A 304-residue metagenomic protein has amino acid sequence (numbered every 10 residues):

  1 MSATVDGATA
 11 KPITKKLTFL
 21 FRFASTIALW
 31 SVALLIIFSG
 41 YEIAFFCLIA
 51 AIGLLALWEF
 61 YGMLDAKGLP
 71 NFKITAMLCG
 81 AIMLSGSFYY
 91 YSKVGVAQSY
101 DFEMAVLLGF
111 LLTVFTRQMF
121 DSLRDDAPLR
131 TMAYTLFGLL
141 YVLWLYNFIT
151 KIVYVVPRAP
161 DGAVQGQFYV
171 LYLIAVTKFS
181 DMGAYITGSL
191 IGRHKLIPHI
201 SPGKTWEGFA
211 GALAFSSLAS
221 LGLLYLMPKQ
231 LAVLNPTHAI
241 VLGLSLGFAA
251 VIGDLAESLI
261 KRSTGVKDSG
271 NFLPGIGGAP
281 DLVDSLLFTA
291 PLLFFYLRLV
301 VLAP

Functional and structural regions predicted by a protein language model:
S2-L244: Membrane-embedded alpha-helical bundles of polytopic integral membrane proteins
A184-Y185, S189-L190, S258-V266: Juxtamembrane interface at the ends
S263-S285: Interfacial loop-to-transmembrane junctions
L287, L292-F295: Hydrophobic alpha-helical transmembrane segments of membrane transport and translocation systems, primarily multi-pass
F295-P304: Juxtamembrane boundary at the C-terminal end of a transmembrane helix
